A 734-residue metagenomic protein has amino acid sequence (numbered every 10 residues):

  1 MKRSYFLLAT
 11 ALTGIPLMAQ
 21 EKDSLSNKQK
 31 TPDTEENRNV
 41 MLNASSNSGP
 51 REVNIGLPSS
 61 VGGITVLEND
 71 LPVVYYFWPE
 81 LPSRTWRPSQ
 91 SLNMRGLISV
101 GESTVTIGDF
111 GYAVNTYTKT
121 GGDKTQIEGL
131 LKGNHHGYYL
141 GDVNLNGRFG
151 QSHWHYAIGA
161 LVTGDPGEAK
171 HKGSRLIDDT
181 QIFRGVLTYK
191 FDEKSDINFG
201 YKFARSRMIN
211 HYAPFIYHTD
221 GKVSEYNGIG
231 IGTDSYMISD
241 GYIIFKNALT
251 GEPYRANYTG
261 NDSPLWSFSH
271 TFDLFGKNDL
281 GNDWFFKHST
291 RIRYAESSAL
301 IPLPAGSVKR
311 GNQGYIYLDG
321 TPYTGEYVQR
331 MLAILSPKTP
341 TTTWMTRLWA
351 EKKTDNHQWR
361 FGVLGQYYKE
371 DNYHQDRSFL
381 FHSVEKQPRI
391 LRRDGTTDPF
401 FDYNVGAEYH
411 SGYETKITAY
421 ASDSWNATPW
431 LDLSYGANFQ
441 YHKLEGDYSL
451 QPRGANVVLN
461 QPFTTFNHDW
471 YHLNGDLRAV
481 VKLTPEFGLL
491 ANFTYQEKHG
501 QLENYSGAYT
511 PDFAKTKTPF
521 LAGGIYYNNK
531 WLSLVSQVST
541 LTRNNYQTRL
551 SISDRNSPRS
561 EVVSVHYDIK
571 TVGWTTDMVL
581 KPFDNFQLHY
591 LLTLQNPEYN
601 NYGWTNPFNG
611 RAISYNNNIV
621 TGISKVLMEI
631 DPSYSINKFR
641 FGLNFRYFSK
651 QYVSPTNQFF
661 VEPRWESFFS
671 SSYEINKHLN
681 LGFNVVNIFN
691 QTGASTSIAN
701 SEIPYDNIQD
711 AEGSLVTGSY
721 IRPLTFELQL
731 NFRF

Functional and structural regions predicted by a protein language model:
Q20, S24, L588, R646 (+2 more regions): C-terminal beta-signal and adjacent terminal beta-strands/loops of Gram-negative outer-membrane beta-barrel proteins
Q20-K124, L477: Acidic, small-polar-rich N-terminal luminal/periplasmic segments of exported/outer-membrane proteins
Q126, S152-Y156, K194-F199, D283-F286 (+8 more regions): Repeated loop/turn-to-beta-strand initiation elements of outer-membrane beta-barrel proteins
Q126-E128, G133-G164, H171-Y236, F272-F275 (+1 more regions): Transmembrane beta-barrel wall of Gram-negative outer-membrane proteins
T188, D196-D273, S298-L335, R389-Y403: Acidic/polar loop-and-plug regions of large Gram-negative outer-membrane beta-barrel proteins
S267-S297, G325-R453, W470-N492, N528 (+2 more regions): Face-selective signature of the C-terminal outer-membrane beta-barrel domain
K287-R291, K482, G488-K498, K515-G603: Membrane-embedded beta-barrel scaffold of Gram-negative outer-membrane proteins
W531, T540-T542, V563-T656, K677-H678 (+1 more regions): Gram-negative outer-membrane beta-barrel transporters
